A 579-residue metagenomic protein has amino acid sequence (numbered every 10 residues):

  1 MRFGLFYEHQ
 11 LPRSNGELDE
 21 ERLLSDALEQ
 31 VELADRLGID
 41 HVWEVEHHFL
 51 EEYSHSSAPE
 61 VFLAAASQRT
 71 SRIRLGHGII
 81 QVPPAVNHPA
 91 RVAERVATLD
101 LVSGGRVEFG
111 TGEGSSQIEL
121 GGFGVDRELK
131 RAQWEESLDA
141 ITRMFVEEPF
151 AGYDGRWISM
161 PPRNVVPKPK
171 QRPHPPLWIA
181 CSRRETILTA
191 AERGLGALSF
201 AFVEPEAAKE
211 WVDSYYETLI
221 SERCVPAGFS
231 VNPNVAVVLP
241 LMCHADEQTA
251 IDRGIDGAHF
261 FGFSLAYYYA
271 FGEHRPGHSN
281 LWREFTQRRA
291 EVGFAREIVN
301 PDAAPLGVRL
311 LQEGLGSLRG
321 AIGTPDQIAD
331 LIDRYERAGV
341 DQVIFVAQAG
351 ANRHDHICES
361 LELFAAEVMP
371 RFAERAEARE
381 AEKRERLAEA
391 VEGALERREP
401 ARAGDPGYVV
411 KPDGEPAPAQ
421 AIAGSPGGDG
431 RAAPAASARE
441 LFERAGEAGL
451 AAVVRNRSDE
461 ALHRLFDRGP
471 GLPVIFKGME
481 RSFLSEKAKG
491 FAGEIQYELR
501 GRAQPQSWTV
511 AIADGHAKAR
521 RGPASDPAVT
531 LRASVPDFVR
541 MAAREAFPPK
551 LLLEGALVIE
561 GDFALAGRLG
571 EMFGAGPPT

Functional and structural regions predicted by a protein language model:
M1-H77, H174-P175, K383-E385, A417-G427: N-terminal beta1-alpha1-beta2 module of alpha/beta enzyme domains
R2-E20, P84-Y153, G196-K209, R253-I255 (+1 more regions): Flexible, glycine-rich active-site loops centered on histidine and acidic residues that chelate a metal or position
F3, A34, G38, E46 (+11 more regions): Conserved, mostly hydrophobic/aromatic
L5-Y7, R131-V166, E206-V340, E359 (+2 more regions): An alpha-helical appendage that flanks or caps ligand/catalytic pockets
H9-L24, I79-A90, Q171-S182, L241-H244 (+1 more regions): Active-site mouth loops of central-metabolism enzymes
D35-R36, L63-R72, V96-V107, A191-E192 (+2 more regions): Acidic (Asp/Glu)-rich catalytic clusters
H41-F62, A66, Q81-P83, F202-V203 (+1 more regions): Glycine-rich, proline-tolerant flexible connector loops at the mouths of alpha/beta enzymes
D429-T579: Feature captures hydrophobic
